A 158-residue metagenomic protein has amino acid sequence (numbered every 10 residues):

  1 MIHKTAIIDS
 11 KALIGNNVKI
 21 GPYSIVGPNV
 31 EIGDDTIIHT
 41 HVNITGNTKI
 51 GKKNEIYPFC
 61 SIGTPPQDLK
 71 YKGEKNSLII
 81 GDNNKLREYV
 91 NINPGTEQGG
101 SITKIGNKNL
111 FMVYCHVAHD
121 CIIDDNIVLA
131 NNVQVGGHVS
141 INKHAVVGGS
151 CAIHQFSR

Functional and structural regions predicted by a protein language model:
I2-R158: Structural signal for interior beta-strand "rungs" in well-ordered beta-sheet cores of soluble enzyme domains
